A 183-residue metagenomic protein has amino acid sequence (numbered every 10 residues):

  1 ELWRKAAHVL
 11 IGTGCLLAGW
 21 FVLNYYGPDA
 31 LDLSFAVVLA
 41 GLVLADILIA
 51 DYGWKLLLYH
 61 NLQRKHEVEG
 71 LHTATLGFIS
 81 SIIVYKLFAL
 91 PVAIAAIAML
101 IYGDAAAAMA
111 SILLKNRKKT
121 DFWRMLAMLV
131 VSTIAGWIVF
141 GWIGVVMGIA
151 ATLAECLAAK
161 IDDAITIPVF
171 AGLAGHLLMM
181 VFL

Functional and structural regions predicted by a protein language model:
E1-L183: Hydrophobic alpha-helical transmembrane segments
